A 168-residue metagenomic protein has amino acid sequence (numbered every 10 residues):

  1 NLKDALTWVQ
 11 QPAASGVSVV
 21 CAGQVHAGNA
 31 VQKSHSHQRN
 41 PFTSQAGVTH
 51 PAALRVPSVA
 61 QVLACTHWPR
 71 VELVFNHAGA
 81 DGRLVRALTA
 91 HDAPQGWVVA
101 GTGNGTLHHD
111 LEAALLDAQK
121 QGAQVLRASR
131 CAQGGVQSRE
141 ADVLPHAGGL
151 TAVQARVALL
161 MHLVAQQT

Functional and structural regions predicted by a protein language model:
N1-K3, H35-S36, D142-H146: Short, hinge-like loop/turn segments at secondary-structure boundaries
N1-Q32, A155, L159, T168: Short, glycine-/small-residue-rich phosphate/pyrophosphate-handling segment
A5-T7, R39-T43, V48-T49, W97 (+2 more regions): Short, surface-exposed linear patches
W8-P12, H91, A100, A118-Q121 (+1 more regions): Change "in soluble alpha/beta enzymes" to "in soluble alpha/beta proteins
V9, S15, Q45-T49, V125-R127 (+1 more regions): Short, surface-exposed, polar/charged, turn-prone segments marking secondary-structure boundaries
S18, Q24-L111: Accessory alpha-helical/coil subdomains and C-terminal extensions that flank or cap enzyme catalytic cores
H109-T168: ATP/nucleoside-binding phosphotransfer catalytic cores, i.e., glycine-rich phosphate-binding loops
